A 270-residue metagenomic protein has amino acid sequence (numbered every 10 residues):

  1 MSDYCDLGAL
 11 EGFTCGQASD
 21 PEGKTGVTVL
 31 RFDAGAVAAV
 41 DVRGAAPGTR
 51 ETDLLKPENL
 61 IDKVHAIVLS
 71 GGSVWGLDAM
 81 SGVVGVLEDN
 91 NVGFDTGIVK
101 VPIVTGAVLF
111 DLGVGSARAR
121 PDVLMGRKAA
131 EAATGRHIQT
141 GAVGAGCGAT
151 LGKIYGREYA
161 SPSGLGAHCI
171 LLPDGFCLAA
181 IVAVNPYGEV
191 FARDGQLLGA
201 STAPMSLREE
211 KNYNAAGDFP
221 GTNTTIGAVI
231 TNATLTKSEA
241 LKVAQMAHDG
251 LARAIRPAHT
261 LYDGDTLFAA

Functional and structural regions predicted by a protein language model:
S2-V74, D78-S81, G85, D89-A270: A structural signal for small-residue-enriched, beta-sheet-centric alpha/beta enzyme cores and oligomeric scaffold folds
